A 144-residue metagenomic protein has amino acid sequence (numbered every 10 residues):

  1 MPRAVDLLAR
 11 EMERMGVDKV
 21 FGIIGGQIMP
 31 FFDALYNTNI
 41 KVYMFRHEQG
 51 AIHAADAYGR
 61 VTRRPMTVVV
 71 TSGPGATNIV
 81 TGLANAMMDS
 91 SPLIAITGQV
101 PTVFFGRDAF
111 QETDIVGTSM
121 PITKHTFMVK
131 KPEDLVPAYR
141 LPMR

Functional and structural regions predicted by a protein language model:
M1-R144: N-terminal alpha/beta PP-like core and its mobile active-site loop of ThDP/TPP-dependent enzymes
